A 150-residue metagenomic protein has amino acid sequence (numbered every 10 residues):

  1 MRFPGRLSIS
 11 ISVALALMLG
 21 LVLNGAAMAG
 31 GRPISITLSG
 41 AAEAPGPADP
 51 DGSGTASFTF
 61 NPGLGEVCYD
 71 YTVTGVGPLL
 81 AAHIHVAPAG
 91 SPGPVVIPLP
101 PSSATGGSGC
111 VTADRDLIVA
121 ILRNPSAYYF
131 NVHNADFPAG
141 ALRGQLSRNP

Functional and structural regions predicted by a protein language model:
R2, L15-A82, V86-P150: Metal-centered catalytic cores of metalloenzymes
R2-I9: Bacterial Sec-dependent N-terminal signal peptides
